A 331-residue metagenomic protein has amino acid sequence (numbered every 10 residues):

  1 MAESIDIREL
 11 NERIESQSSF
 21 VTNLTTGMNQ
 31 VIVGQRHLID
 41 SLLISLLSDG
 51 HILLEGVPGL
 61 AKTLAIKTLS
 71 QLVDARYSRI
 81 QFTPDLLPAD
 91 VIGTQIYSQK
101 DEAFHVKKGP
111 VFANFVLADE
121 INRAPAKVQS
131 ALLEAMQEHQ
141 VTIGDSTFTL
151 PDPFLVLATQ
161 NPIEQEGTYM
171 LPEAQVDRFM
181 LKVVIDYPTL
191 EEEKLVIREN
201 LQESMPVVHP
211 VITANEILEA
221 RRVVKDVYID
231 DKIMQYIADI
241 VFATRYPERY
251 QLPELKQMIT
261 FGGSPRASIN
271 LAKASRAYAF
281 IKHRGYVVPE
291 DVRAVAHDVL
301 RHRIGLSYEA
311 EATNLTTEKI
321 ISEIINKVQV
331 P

Functional and structural regions predicted by a protein language model:
A2-E15, P247-P331: C-terminal engagement/docking regions of AAA+ P-loop ATPases
L10-S18, V31, T168, K182-E254 (+4 more regions): Conserved C-terminal "switch" segment of AAA+ ATPases
R13-L60, F242: Pre-Walker A (pre-P-loop) alpha-helix and adjacent loop at the N terminus of AAA/AAA+ ATPase modules, a conserved
L46-T83: Walker A/P-loop
V57, V91, T159: P-loop (Walker A) phosphate-binding loop of NTP-binding proteins
L86-F115: Short glycine-rich substrate-engagement loop in P-loop NTPases that contacts/grips substrate
H105-N114, I143-Q160, L171-M180: AAA+/SF3 P-loop NTPase mechanochemical coupling elements
P110-Q137, P151, E166-Q175, Y187-L195: Conserved AAA+/SF3 P-loop NTPase catalytic/coupling segment centered on the Walker-B
